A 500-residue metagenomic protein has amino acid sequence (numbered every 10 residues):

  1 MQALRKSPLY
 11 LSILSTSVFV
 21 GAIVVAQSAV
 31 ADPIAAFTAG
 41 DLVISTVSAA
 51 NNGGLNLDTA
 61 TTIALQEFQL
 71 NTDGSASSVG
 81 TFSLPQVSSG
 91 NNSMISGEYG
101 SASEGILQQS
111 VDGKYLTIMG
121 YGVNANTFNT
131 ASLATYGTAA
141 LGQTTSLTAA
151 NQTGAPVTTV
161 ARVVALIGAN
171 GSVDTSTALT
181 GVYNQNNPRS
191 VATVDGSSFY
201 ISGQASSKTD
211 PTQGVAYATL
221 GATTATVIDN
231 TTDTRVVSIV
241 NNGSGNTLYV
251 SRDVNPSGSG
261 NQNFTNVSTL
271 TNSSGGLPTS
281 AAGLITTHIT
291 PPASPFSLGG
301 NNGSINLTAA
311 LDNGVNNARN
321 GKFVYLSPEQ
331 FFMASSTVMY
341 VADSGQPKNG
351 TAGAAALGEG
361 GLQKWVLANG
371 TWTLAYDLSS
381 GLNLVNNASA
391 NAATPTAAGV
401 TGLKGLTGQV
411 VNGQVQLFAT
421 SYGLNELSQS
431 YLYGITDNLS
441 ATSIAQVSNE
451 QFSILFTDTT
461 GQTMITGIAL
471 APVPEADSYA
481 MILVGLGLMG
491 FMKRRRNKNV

Functional and structural regions predicted by a protein language model:
L42-L57, M119-T158, S206-Q213, N255-S268 (+2 more regions): Short, conserved, GDST-rich strand-edge loop motifs in beta-rich repeat architectures
T61, G90-N124, T159-V163, V182-S197 (+6 more regions): Signature of short aromatic-glycine-proline-rich micro-motifs recurring in repeat-based ectodomains
T61-L70, T148-N170, Q213-T219, V267-L270 (+2 more regions): Beta-propeller blade signature
F68-G74, A169-G171, S268-L284, W365-L374 (+1 more regions): Short loop/turn segments immediately following beta-strands, especially the blade-tip and inter-blade linker loops
S77-Y99, A165-N186, G275-K322, T373-V400 (+1 more regions): Surface-exposed loop and turn segments in beta-propeller and other repeat-based domains that flank or scaffold
L133-G196, A205-S207, T232: Asp-box/WD-like beta-propeller blade repeats and closely related beta-sheet repeat scaffolds
G321-I435: Loop/turn-rich, solvent-exposed surfaces of beta-rich toroidal or solenoidal domains
E475-K493: A short, hydrophobic C-terminal helix/tail in secreted or cell-surface proteins
